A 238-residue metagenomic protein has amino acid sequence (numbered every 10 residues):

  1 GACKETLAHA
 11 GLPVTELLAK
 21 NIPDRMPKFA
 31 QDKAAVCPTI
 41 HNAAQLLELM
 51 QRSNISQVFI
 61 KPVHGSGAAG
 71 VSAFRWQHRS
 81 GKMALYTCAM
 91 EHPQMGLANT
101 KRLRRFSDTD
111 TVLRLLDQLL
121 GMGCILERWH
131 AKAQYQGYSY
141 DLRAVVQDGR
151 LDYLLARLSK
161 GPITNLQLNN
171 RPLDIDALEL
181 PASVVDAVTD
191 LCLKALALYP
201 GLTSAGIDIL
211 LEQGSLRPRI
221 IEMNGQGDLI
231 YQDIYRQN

Functional and structural regions predicted by a protein language model:
G1-E48, S66: Conserved N-proximal alpha/beta basic substrate-recognition cap immediately N-terminal to, or forming the N-lobe
A10-L12, N54-S56, L198-T203: Short secondary-structure junctions
N21, H64, R75, H130 (+2 more regions): Short, flexible loop/turn elements at secondary-structure junctions
E48-S53, E212: A short acidic-Thr-Gly-centered motif at the start of a beta-strand
S53-L166: Phosphate-binding site of ATP-dependent enzymes
R143, D208-L210: Short, surface-exposed charged micro-motifs
L166-S204, L211-N238: C-terminal active-site "lid" helix and adjoining low-complexity regulatory extension at the edge of ATP-using catalytic
